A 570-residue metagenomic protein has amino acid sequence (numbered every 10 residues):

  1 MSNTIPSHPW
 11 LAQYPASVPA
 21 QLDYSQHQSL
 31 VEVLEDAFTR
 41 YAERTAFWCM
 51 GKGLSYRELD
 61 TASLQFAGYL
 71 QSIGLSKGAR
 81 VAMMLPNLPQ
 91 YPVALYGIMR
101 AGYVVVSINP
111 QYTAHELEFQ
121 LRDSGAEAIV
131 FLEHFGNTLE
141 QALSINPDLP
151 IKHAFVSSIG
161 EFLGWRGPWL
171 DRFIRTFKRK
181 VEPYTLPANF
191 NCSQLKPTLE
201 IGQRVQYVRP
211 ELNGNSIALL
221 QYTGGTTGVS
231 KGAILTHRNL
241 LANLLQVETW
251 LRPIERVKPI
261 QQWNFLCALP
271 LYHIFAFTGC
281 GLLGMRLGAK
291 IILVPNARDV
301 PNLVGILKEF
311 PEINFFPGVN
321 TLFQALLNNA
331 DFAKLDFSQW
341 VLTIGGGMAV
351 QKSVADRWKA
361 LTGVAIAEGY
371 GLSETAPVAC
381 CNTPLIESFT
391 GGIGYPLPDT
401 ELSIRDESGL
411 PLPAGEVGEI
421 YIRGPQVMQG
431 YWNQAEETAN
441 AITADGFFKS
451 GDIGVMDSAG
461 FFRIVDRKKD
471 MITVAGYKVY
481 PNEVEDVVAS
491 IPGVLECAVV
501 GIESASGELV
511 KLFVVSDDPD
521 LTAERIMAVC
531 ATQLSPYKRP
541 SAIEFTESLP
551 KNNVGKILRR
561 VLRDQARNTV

Functional and structural regions predicted by a protein language model:
S25-Q26, E43-L88, P92-Y96, T113-E118: Conserved AMP-binding/adenylate-forming core of the ANL superfamily
S55-R57, R209, A218-L245: Conserved AMP-binding A3 loop
D60-Q65, G202-V205, G214, A233-V257 (+1 more regions): Conserved structural elements of the adenylate-forming
S72-I73, R100-P197, S516-P519: Structural core segment of the AMP-binding/adenylate-forming
Y112, F119, F131-H134, K308 (+8 more regions): AMP-binding/adenylate-forming catalytic core of the ANL superfamily
W169-F173, A289, I313-G318, L327-S388 (+1 more regions): Gly/Ser/Thr-rich phosphate-binding loop
I174, R179-Y222, V229, I254-N264: Conserved pre-ATP/AMP-binding loop-to-beta segment of ANL
L241-N264, Y272-N314, N329: Conserved AMP-binding/adenylation subdomain of ANL enzymes
